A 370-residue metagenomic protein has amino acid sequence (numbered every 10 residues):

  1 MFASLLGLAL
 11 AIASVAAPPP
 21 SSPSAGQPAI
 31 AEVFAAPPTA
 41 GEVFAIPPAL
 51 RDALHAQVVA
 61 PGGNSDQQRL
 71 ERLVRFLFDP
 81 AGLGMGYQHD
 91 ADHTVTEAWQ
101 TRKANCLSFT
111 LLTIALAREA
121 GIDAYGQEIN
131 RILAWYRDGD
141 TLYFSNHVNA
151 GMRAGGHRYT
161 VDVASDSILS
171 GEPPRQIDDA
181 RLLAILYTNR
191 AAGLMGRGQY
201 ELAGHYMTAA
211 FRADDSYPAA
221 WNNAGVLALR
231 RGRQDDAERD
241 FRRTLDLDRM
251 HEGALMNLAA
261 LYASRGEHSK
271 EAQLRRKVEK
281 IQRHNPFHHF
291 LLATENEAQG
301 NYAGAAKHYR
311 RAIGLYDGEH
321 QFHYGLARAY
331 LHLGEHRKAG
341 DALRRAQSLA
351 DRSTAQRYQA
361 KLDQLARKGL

Functional and structural regions predicted by a protein language model:
A35-E97: Secondary-structure boundary elements
G86-W221, R230, D235-L247: Long, contiguous interaction/recruitment modules in multidomain scaffold/adaptor proteins
L183, S216-Y217, H251, N285 (+2 more regions): Residue-level recognition of tetratricopeptide repeat
N189, N223, N257, L291 (+2 more regions): Canonical tetratricopeptide repeat
A213, L247, K280-I281, L315-Y316 (+2 more regions): Structural marker of alpha-solenoid helical repeat scaffolds
A220, A254, H288, F322 (+1 more regions): TPR alpha-solenoid repeat register
